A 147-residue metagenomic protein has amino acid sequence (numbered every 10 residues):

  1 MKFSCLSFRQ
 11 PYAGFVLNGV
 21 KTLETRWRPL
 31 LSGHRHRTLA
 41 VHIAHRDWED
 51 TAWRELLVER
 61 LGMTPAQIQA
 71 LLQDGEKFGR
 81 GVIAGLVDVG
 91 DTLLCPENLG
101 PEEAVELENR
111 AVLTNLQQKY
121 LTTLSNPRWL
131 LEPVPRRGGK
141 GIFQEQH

Functional and structural regions predicted by a protein language model:
M1-H147: Structured alpha/beta reader/binder surfaces that contact nucleic acids or chromatin modification marks
